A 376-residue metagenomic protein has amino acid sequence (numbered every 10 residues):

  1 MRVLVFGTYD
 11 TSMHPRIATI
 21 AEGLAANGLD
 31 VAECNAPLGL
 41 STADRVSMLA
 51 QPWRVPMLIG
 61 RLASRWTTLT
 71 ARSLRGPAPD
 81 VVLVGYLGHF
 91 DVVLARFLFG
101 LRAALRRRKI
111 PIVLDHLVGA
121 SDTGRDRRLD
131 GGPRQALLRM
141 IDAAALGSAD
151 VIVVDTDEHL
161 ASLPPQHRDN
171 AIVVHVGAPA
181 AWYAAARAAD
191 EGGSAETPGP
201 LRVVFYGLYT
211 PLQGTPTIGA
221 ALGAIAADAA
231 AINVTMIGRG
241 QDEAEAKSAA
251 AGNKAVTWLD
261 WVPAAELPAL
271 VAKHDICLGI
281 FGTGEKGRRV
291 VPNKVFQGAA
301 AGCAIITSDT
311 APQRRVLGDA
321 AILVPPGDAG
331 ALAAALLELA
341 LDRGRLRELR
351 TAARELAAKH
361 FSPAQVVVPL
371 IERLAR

Functional and structural regions predicted by a protein language model:
H14, V82-R107, V113-D122: An aromatic- and histidine-rich active-site surface loop
W66-A71, F90, G100-L101, L114 (+2 more regions): Membrane-proximal helix-turn-helix segments that form the acceptor-binding/catalytic region of lipid-linked
E158, G177: Carbohydrate-associated surface elements
A188-E191, G344-L374: A charged, aromatic-enriched C-terminal amphipathic alpha-helix characteristic of glycosyltransferases across folds
S194-G223, V234-T235: Conserved donor-binding/catalytic core segment of Leloir-type glycosyltransferases
P200, A244-A269: Nucleotide-activated donor-binding/catalytic signature segment of Leloir-type glycosyltransferases, i.e., the conserved
Y206, A321-G330, E338-G344: Conserved acidic donor-binding segment of nucleotide-sugar-dependent glycosyltransferases
Q213, P263-L270, C277-A300, T307-R315: Nucleotide-sugar-dependent
